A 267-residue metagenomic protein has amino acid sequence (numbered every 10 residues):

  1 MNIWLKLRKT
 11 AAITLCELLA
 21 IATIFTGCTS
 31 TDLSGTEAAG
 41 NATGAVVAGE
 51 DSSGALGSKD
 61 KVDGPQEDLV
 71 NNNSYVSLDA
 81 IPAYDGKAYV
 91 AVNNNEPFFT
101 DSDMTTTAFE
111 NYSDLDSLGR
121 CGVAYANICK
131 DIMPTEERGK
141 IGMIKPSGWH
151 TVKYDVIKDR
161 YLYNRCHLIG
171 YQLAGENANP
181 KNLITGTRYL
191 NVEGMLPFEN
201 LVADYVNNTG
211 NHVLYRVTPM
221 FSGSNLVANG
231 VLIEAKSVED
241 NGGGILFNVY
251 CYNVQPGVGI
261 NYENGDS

Functional and structural regions predicted by a protein language model:
M1-L7: N-terminal secretory signal peptides that target proteins for export/translocation
R8-I21: Sec-dependent N-terminal signal peptides
I24-G27: C-terminal motif of bacterial Sec signal peptides marking the signal peptidase cleavage site
T31-D101: N-terminal, intrinsically disordered, polar/charged segments of Gram-positive cell-envelope systems that serve as
D101-S267: Domain-level detector of nuclease and nuclease-like folds in predominantly extracellular/periplasmic contexts
